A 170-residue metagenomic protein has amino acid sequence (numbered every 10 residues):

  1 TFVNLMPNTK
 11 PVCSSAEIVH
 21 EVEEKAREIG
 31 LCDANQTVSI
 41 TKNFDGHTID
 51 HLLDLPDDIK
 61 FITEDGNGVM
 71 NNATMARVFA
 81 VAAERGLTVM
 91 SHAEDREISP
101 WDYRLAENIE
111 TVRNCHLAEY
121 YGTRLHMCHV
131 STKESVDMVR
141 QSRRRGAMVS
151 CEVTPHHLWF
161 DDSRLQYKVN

Functional and structural regions predicted by a protein language model:
T1-I29: Metal-associated gating/positioning segment near the N- to mid-region
F2-P7, N35-V38, F61-E64, H92: Short beta-strands and strand-loop turn motifs
P11-S14, F44, M70-N71: Secondary-structure boundary/capping motif
E28-L31, R145-A147: Secondary-structure transition/capping motifs at alpha-helix termini and the adjoining loop/turn into the next element
V38-D45: Active-site beta->alpha loop and helix N-cap motifs at the rims of alpha/beta catalytic domains
I49-N170: Histidine/acidic residue-rich metal-binding segments in metalloenzymes
